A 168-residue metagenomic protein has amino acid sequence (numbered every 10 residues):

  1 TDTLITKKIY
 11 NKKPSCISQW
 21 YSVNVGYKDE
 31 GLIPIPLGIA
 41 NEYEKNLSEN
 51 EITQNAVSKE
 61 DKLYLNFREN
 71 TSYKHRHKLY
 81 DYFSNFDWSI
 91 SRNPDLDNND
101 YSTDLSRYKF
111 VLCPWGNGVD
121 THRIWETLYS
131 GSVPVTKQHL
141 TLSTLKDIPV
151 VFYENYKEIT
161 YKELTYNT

Functional and structural regions predicted by a protein language model:
T1-F152, E163-T168: Nucleotide-sugar donor-binding catalytic core of glycosyltransferases
N155-K157: Short helix-start
